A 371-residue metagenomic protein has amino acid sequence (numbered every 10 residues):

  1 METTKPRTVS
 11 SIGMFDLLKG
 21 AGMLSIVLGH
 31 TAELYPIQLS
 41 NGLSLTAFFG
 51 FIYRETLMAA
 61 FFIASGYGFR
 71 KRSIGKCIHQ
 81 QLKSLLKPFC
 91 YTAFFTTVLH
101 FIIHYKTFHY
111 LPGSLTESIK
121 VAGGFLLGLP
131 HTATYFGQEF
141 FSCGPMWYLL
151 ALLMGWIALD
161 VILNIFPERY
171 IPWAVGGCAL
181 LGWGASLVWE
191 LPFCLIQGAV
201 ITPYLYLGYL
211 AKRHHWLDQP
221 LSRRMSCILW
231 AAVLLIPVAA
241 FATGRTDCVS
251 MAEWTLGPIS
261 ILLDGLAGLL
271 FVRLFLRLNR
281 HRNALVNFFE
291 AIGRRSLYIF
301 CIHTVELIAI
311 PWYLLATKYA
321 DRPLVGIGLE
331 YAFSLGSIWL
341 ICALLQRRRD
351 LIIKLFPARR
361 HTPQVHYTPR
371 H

Functional and structural regions predicted by a protein language model:
M1-L180, N283-L285, A291, R295 (+1 more regions): Membrane-cytosol interface segments of multi-pass membrane proteins, especially ER/Golgi lipid-handling enzymes
K5-P6, L217-E290, R295-Y298, V305-L314 (+1 more regions): Alpha-helical transmembrane segments and terminal signal-anchor/GPI-anchor hydrophobic tails, characterized by long
L24-T31, T92-V98, G176-W189, W230-R245 (+1 more regions): Aromatic-anchored segments of alpha-helical transmembrane domains
T46-M58, T134-L150, S186-Y204, F241-L269 (+1 more regions): Interfacial loop-to-helix transition and helix-capping segments at the boundaries of transmembrane helices
G68-L85, C194-V200, L262-H281: Cytoplasmic juxtamembrane interface segments
F69, L150-V161, T202-Q219: Internal transmembrane alpha-helix with an interfacial aromatic "cap," most often the third helix
T97, W156, L205, Y209 (+4 more regions): Transmembrane alpha-helical segments of multi-pass membrane transport proteins and ion-pumping complexes
W173-W216: Loop-centered beta-sheet repeat module
